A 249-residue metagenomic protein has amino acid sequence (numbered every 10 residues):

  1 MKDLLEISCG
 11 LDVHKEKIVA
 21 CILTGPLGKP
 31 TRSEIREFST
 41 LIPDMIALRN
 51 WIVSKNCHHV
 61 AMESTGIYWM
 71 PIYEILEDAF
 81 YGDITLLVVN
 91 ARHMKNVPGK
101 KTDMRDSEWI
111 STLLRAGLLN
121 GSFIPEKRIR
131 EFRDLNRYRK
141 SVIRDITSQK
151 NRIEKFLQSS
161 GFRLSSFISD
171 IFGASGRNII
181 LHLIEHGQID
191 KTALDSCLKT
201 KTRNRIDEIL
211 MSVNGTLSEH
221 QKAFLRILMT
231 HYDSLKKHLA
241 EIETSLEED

Functional and structural regions predicted by a protein language model:
M1-D249: A detector of single, family-specific signature residues that are central to catalytic or substrate-handling motifs
